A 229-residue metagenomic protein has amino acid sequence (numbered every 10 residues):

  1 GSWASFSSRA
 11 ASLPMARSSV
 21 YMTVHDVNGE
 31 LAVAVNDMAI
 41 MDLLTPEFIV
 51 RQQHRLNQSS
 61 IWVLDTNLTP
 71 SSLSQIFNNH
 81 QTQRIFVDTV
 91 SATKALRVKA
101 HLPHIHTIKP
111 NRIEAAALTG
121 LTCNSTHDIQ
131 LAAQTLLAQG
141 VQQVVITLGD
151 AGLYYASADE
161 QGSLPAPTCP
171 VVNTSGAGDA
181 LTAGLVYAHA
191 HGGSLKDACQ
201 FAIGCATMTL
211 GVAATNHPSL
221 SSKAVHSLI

Functional and structural regions predicted by a protein language model:
G1-S60, H226-I229: Conserved N-terminal subdomain of the carbohydrate kinase-like
S8-S18, D88-S91, V145-L148: Beta-strand->loop->alpha-helix junctions that form or flank phosphate-binding loops in nucleotide-handling enzymes
V24-D26, N67, G140: Conserved functional loop/turn residues at catalytic and ligand-binding sites
V33, A115-T119, H217: A short acidic, helix-capping loop that chelates divalent metal ions and anchors anionic groups
A39-L43, P70, T93-A95, A117 (+2 more regions): Short, small-residue-enriched loops and turns at beta-alpha junctions that line or gate enzyme active sites
S60-L131, A151-L153: Conserved beta-alpha-beta core of the PfkB/ribokinase-like small-molecule kinase fold
K94-A95, K99-A100, T126-I229: Conserved phosphate-binding/catalytic region of the ribokinase-like
